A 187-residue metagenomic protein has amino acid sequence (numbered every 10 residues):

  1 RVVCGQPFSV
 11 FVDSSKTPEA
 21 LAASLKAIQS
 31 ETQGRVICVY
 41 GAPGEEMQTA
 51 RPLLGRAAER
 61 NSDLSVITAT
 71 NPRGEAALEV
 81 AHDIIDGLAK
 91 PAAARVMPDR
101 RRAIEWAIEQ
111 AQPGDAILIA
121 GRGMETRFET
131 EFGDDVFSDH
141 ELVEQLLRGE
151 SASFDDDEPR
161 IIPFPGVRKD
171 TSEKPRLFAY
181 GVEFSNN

Functional and structural regions predicted by a protein language model:
R1-N187: ATP-dependent carboxylate-amine ligase
